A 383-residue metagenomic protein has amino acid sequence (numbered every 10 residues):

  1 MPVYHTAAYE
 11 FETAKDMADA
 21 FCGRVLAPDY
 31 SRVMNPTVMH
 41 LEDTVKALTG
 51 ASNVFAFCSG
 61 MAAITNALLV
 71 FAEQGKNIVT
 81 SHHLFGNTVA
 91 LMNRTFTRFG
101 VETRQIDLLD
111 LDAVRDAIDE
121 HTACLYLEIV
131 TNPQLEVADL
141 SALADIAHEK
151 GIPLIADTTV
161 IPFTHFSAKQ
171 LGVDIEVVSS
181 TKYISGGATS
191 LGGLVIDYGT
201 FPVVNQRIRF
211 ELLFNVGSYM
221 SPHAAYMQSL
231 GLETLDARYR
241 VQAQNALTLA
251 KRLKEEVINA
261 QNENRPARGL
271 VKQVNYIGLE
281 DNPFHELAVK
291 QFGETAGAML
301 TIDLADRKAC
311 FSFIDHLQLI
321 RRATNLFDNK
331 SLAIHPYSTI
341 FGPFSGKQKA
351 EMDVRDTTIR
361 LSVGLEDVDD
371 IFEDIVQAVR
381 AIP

Functional and structural regions predicted by a protein language model:
M1, P36, F327-N329, A333-P336: Positively charged, small/polar-rich N-terminal and surface patches that mediate targeting and assembly and bind
M1-Y4, V195: Short conserved active-site loop signatures built around small residues
A7-E12, K182, T234, G278-N282 (+3 more regions): Glycine-rich beta-alpha junction loops
A8-T65, N87-F96: Conserved N-terminal alpha-helix of the aminotransferase class I/II PLP-enzyme fold
N53-N275: Conserved PLP-enzyme active-site core in the AAT-like
N93, E102, D116, K308 (+1 more regions): PLP-dependent enzyme catalytic core of the Aspartate aminotransferase-like
M227-A237, G297-A305, R360-G364: Short, well-ordered beta-strand elements within core beta-sheets of diverse protein domains
L247-K330, F344-M352: Conserved small-domain helix->loop->beta segment predominantly found in fold-type I
